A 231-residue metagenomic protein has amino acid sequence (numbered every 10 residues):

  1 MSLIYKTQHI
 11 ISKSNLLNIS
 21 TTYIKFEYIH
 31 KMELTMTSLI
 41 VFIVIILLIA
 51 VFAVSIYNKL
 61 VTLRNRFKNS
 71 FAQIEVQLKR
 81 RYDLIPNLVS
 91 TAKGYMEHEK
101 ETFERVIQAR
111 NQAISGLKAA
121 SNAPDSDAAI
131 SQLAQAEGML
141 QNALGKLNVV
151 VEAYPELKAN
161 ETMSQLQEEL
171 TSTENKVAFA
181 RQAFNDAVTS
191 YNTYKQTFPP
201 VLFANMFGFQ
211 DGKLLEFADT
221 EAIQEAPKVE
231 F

Functional and structural regions predicted by a protein language model:
H9, S14, F26-Y28: Cationic, low-complexity basic patches in intrinsically disordered or flexible, solvent-exposed regions
I10-S12, N18, M36: Intrinsically disordered, low-complexity segments
S20-F231: A helix-centric hydrophobic-segment signal that preferentially recognizes long, alpha-helical stretches used
